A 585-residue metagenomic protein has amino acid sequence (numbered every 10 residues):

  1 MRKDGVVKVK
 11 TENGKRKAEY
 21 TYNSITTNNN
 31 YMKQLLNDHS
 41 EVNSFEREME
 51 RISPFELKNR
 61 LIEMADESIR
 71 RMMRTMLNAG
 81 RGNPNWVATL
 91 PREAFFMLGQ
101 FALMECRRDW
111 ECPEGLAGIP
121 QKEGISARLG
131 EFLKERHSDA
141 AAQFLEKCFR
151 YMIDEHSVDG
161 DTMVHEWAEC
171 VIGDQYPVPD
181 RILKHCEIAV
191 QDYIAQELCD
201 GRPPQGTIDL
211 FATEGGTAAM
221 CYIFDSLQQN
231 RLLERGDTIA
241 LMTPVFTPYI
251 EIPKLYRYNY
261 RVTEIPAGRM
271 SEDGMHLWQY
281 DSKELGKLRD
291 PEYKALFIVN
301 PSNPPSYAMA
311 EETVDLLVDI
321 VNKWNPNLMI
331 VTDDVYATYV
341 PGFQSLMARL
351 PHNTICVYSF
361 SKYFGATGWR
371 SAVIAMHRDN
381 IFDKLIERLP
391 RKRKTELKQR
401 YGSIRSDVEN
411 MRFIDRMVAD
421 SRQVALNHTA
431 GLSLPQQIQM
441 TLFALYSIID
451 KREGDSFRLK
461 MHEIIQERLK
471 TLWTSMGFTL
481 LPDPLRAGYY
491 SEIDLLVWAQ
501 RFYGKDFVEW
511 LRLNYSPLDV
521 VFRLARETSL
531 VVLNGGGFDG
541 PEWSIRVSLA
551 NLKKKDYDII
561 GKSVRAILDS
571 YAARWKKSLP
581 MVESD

Functional and structural regions predicted by a protein language model:
K3, K10, T21, T26-N28 (+7 more regions): PLP-dependent enzyme catalytic core of the Aspartate aminotransferase-like
R47-E50, V87-F95, D174-V178, R269-Q279 (+4 more regions): Short, flexible/disordered intra-domain loops and linkers
G82-V87, T217-A219, V245-T247, P301-P305 (+8 more regions): Short, solvent-exposed loop/turn segments at secondary-structure junctions
N85, M347-I414: Active-site PLP attachment segment
L116-N325, A337-P351, I355, K553: Conserved core of the PLP fold type I
T395-I464, L472: Structural motif of enzymes handling amino- and sulfur-group chemistry
I438-S447, G454-W473, L480-E509, F538: Conserved glycine-rich beta-strand-loop-beta hairpin in the small C-terminal domain of fold type I
